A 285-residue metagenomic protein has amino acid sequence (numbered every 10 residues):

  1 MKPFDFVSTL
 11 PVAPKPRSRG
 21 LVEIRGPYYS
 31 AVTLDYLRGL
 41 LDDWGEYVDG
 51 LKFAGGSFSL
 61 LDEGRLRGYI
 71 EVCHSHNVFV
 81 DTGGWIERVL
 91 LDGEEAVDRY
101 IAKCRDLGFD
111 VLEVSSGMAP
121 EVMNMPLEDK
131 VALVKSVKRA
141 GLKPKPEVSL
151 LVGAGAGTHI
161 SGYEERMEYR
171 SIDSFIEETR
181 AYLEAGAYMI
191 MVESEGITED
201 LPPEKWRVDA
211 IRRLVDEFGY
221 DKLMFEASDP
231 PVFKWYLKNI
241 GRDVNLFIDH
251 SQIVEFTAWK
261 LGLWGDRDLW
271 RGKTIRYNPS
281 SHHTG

Functional and structural regions predicted by a protein language model:
M1-A54, F58-G68: Conserved N-terminal beta1-alpha1 strand-loop-helix module at the mouth
F4-F6, L10-P14, D209, R213-G285: C-terminal alpha-helical cap/extension of soluble enzyme domains
L10, T33-D35, S59-V72, V89-R99 (+5 more regions): Active-site-adjacent beta->alpha loops and helix N-cap segments on the catalytic face of soluble alpha/beta enzymes
R17-Y36, A54-S59, D81-A96, A119-N124 (+1 more regions): Active-site mouth loops of central-metabolism enzymes
R19-P27, D49-F53, V80-G84, L112-V114 (+4 more regions): Hydrophobic faces of well-ordered beta-strands that scaffold small-molecule active sites in alpha/beta enzyme cores
R38-G56, I101-S115, E184: Catalytic domains of carbohydrate-active enzymes, especially glycoside hydrolases
L40-W44, C73, K103-C104, V134-V137 (+3 more regions): Generic structural signal for hydrophobic
G55, L107-P120, E178-A181, A185-D200 (+2 more regions): Glycine-rich phosphate-binding active-site loops on the catalytic face of alpha/beta enzymes
